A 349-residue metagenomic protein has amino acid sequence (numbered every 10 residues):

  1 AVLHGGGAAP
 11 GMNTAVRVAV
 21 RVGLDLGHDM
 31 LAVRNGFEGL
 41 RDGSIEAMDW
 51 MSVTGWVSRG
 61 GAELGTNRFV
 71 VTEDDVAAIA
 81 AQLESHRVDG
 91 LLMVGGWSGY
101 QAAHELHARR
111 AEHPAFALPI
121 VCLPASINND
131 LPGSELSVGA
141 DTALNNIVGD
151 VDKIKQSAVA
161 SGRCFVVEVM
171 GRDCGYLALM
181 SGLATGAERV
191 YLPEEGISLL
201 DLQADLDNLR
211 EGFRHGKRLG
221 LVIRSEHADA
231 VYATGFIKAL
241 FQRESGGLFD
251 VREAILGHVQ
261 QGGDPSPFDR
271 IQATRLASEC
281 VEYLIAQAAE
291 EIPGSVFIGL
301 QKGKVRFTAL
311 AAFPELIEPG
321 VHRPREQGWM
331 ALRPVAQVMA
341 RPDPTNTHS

Functional and structural regions predicted by a protein language model:
A1-R41: N-terminal phosphate-binding or glycine-rich loops at protein starts, especially the Walker A/P-loop of NTPases
G5-G7, V33-G39, R68-F69, G96-W97 (+5 more regions): Short, ordered loop/turn segments at secondary-structure junctions
A8-A19, L40-R41, E73-A77, W97-E105 (+5 more regions): Short glycine/serine/threonine-rich phosphate/pyrophosphate-binding segments that cradle anionic phosphate groups
M30, M93-G95, Q101-A117, S137-E253: Accessory alpha-helical/coil subdomains and C-terminal extensions that flank or cap enzyme catalytic cores
L40-D89, S98-Y100, I127, L136-N145: Glycine-rich oxoanion-binding loops at beta->alpha junctions
N129-T142, G263-R270: Short beta-strand elements at the ligand-binding edges of bilobed clamshell
K238-S349: C-terminal non-catalytic interaction/assembly regions of soluble proteins
